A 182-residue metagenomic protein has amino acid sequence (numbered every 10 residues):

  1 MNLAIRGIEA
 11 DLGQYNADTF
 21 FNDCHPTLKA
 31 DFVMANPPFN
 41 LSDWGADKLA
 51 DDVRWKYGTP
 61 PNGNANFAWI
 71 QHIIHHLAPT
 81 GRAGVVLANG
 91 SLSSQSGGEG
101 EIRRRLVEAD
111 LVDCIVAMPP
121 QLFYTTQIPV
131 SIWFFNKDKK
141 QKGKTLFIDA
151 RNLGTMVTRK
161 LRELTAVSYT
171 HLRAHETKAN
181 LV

Functional and structural regions predicted by a protein language model:
M1-A4, H75, E176: Charged/polar positions on well-ordered alpha helices
L3-H25: S-adenosyl-L-methionine
D23-R173, V182: A conserved structural/catalytic subdomain of Rossmann-like adenosyl-cofactor enzymes
K178-N180: N-terminal low-complexity segments that are often proline-rich with Ser/Thr-Pro
